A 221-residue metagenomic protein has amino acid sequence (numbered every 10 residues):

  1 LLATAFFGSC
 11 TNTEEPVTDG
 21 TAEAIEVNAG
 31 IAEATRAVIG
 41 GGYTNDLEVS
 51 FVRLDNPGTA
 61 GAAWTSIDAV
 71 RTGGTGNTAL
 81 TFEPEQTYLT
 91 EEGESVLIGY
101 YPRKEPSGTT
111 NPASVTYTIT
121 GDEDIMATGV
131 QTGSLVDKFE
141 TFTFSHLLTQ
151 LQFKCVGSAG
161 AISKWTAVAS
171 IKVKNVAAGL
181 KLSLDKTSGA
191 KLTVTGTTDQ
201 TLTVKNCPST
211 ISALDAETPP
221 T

Functional and structural regions predicted by a protein language model:
L1-T221: Sec-type signal peptide cleavage vicinity
